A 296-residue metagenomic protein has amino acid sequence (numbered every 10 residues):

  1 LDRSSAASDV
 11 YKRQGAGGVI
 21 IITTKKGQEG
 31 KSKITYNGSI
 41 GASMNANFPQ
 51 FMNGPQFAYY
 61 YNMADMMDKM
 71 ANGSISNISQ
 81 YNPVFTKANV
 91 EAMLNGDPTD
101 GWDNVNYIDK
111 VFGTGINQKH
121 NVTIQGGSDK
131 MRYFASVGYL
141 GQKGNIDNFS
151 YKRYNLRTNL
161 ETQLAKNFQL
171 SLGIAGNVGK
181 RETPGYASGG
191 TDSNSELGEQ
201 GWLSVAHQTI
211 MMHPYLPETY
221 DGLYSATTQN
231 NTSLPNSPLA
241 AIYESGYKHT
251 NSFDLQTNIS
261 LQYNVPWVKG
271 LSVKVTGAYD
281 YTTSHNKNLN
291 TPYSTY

Functional and structural regions predicted by a protein language model:
L1-A7, Y11: Single conserved hydrophobic/aromatic residue that forms the stacking wall/gate of nucleotide- or nucleobase-binding
S8, I20-I22: Non-catalytic regulatory/gating segments with a bias toward low-complexity or hydrophobic composition
G15-V19, K31-K33: Extracytoplasmic
K26, G127-K130, T162-K166, V265-W267: Outer-membrane beta-barrel strand-turn architecture
K26-D147, G185-S188: Residues embedded in well-ordered regular secondary structure
I34-Y36, Y133-A135, L170-L172, L271-G277: Transmembrane beta-strands of outer-membrane beta-barrel proteins
P49-N89, N177-N230, T283-Y296: A surface-exposed, glycine/aromatic-enriched loop/edge motif typical of exported proteins
G113-D129, G138-L140, Y154, S233-L289: Outer-membrane beta-barrel transmembrane strands
